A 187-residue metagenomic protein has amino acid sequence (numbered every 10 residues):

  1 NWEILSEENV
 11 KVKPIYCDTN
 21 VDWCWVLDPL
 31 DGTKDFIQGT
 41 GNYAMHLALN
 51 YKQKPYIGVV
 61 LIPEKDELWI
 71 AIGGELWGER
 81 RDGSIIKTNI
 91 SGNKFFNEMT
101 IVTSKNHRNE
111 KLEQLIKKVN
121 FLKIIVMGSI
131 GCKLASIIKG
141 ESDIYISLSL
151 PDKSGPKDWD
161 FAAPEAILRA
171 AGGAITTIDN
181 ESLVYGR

Functional and structural regions predicted by a protein language model:
N1-L30, E64, Q114-K118: N-terminal subdomain of lithium-sensitive/metallo-dependent phosphomonoesterases centered on the IMPase/IPPase/PAP
I4, T33, I62, A71 (+3 more regions): Residue-level signal for inorganic ion chemistry
L5-E7, A48, G186: Solvent-exposed beta-strand sheet faces enriched in polar/charged residues
E7, D28-D31, D35, K133 (+2 more regions): Acidic active-site catalytic centers that drive phospho-/nucleotidyl reactions and related ester hydrolyses
E7, L61, L148: Conserved residues at the C-terminal ends of beta-strands
I15-C17, K87-K94: Short boundary motifs at domain starts and secondary-structure transition points
D18-R80: DPxDG-like acidic metal-binding loop motif
I90-R187: An extended, acidic
